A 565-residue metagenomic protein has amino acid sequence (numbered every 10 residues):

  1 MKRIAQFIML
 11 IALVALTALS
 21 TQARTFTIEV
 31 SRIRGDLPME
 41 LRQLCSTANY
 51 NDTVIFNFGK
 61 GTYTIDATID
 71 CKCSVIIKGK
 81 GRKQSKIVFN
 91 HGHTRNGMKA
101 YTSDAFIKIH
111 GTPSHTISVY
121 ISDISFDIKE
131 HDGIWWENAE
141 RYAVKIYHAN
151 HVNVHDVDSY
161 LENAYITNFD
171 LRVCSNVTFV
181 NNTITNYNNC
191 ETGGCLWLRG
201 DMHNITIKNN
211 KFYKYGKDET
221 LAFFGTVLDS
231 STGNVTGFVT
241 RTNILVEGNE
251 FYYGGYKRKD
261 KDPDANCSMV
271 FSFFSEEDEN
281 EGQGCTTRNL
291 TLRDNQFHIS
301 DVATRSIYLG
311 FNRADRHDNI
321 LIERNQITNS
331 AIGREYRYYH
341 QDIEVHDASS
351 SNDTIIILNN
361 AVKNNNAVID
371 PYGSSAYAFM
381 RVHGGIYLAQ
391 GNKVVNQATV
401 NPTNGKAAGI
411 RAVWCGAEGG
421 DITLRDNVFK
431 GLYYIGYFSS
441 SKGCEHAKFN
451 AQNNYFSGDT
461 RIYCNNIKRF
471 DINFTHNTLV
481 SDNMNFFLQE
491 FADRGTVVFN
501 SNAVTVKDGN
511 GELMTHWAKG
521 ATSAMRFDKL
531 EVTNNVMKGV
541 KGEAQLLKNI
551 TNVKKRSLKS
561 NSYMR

Functional and structural regions predicted by a protein language model:
M1-M9: Bacterial N-terminal signal peptides that target proteins for export
I8-L16: Bacterial N-terminal signal peptides
R32-R42, Y50-I76, K80-T94, F126: N-terminal extracellular ligand-recognition/capping segment immediately after the signal peptide
P38-R42, D66, H91-T112, D132-I146 (+13 more regions): Extracellular beta-strand/beta-solenoid scaffold signature
I55-N57, T64, D70, K78 (+26 more regions): Extracellular beta-strand solenoid repeats
I76-K83, K99-E162, V180, K208 (+5 more regions): Parallel beta-helix/beta-solenoid
D471-F474, D493-T496, N500, K507 (+1 more regions): Acidic, glycine- and Ser/Thr-rich low-complexity intrinsically disordered tracts in extracellular/secreted proteins
